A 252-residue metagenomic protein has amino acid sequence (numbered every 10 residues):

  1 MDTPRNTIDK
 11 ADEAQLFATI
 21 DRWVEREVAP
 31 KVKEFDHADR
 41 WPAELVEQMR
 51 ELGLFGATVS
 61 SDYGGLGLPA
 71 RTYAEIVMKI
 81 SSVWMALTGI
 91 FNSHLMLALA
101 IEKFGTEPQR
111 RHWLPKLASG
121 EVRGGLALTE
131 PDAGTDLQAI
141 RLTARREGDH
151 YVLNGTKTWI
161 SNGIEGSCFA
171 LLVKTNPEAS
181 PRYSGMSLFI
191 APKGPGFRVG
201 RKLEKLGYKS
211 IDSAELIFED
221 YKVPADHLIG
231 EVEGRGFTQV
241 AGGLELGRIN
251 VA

Functional and structural regions predicted by a protein language model:
P4-K10, Q15-L16, S82, V199-A252: Glycine-rich beta->alpha junctions and the first turn(s) of the following alpha-helix
I20-R26, G105-Q109, G148-N154, L188-R198 (+2 more regions): Long, well-ordered alpha-helical segments
D21, E51-G120, N162-C168: Internal helix-loop-helix
G53, V77-S81, L172-K174, A191-G196 (+1 more regions): Short Ser/Thr-interspersed hydrophobic loop/turn segments at strand-loop and sheet-helix junctions that line or gate
L117, D132-T135, W159-N162, E178-S180 (+1 more regions): Short Gly/Pro-enriched turn/cap motifs at secondary-structure boundaries
G120-L128, L172: A short, Trp-centered hydrophobic/proline-enriched beta-strand micro-motif
L142-R145: A structural signal for short hydrophobic beta-strand segments in well-ordered beta-sheet cores
H150, N154-V199: A short core secondary-structure module
